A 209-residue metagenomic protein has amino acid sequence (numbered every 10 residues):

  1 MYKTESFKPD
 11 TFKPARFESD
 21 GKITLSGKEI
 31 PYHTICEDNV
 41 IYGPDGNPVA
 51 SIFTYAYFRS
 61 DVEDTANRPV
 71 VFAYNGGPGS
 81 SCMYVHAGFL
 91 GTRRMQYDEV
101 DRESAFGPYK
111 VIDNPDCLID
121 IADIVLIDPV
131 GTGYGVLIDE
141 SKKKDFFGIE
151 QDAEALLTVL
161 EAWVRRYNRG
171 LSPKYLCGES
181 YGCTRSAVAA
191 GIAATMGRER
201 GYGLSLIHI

Functional and structural regions predicted by a protein language model:
M1-V70, G88: Catalytic-loop region of hydrolases
Y2-K3, P48-D145: N-terminal cap/lid subdomain of alpha/beta-hydrolase-fold enzymes
S60, A162, I192-M196: Active-site catalytic microenvironments for nucleophilic, acid-base chemistry
F146-V164: Alpha/beta-hydrolase active-site loop
R166-L171, A194-G203: Secondary-structure transition/capping motifs at alpha-helix termini and the adjoining loop/turn into the next element
R169-Y181: Alpha/beta-hydrolase fold nucleophile elbow
E179-G191: Glycine-rich nucleophile elbow surrounding the catalytic serine of serine-hydrolase chemistry
H208-I209: Conserved small/polar residues in nucleotide/adenosyl-binding loops
